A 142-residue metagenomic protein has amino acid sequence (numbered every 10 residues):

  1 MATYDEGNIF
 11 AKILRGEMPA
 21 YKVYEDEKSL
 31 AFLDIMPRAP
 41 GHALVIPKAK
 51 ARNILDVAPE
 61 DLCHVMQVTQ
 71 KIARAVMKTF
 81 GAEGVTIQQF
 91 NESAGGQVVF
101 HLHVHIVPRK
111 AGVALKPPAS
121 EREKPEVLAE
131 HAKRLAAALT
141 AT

Functional and structural regions predicted by a protein language model:
M1-T142: HIT superfamily nucleotide-processing domains
